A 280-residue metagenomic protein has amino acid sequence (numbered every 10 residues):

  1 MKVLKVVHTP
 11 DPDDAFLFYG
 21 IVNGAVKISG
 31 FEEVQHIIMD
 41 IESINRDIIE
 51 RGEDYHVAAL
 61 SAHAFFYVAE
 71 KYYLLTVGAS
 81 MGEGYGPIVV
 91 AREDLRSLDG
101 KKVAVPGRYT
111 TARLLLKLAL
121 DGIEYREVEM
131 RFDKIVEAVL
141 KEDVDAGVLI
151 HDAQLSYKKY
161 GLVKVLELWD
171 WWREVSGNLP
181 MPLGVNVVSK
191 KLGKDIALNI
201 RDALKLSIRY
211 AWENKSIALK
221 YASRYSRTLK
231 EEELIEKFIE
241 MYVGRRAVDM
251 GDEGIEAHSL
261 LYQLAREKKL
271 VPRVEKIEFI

Functional and structural regions predicted by a protein language model:
K2-N23, P87-D145, H151-L155, E256 (+1 more regions): Bilobed "Venus flytrap"/periplasmic-binding protein-like clamshell domains and structurally analogous long
L4-K5, K71-S80, K102: A structural signal for short loop-to-beta-strand junctions that line the ligand-binding cleft of periplasmic/secreted
S29-D47, Y125-K141: Short helix-initiation/N-cap motifs at beta->coil->alpha
D40-E42, I48-F66, R131-F132, L149-L155: Beta->alpha turn/N-cap motifs
L75-L95, E174-K191: Hydrophobic/proline-rich hinge and linker segments of small-molecule sensing/allosteric domains, predominantly
R131-S223: Pocket-lining segment of extracytoplasmic ligand-binding domains
G193-L264: Secondary-structure end/capping motifs
L264-I280: Conserved C-terminal helix/tail region of periplasmic/extracytoplasmic solute-binding proteins
